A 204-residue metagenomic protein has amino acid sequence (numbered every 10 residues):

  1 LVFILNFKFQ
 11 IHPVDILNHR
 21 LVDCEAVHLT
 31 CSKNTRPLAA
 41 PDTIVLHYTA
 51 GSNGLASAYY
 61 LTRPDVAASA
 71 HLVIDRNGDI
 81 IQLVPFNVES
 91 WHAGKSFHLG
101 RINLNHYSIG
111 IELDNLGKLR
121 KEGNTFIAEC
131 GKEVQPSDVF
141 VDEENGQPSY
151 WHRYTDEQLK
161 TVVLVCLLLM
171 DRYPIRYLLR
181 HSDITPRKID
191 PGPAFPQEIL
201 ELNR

Functional and structural regions predicted by a protein language model:
L1-H12: Short, basic, low-complexity termini and linkers enriched in Ser/Thr/Gly/Pro that act as targeting/leader peptides
P13-R172, R176: Active-site-adjacent loop/helix surface patches within enzyme catalytic domains that shape the substrate-binding cleft
Y173-K188: Acidic/histidine-rich, metal-coordinating catalytic segments
P186-R204: Short, low-complexity, polybasic intrinsically disordered segments
